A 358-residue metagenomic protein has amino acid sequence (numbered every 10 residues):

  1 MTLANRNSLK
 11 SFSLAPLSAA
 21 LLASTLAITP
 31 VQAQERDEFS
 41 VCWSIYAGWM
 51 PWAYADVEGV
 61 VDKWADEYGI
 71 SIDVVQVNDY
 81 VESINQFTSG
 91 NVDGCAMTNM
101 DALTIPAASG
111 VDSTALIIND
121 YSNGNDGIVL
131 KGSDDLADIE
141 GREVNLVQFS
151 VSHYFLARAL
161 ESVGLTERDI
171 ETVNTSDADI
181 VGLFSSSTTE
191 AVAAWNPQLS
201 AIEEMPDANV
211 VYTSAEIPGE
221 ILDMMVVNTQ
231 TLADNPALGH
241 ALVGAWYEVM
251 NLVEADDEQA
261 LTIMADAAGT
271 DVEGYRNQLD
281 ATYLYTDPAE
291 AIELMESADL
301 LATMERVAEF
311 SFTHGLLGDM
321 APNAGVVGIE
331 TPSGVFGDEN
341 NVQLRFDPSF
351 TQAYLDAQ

Functional and structural regions predicted by a protein language model:
T2-S18: Bacterial N-terminal signal peptides that target proteins for export
A15-A27: Bacterial N-terminal signal peptides
I28-A33: Sec/Tat signal peptide C-region and signal peptidase I cleavage site
Q34-N174, L183, E190-N196, N209 (+2 more regions): Short, glycine-/small- and polar/acidic-enriched structural segments that line small-molecule recognition paths
G59-I70, E216, D287-A298: Short, solvent-exposed loop/beta-turn-alpha elements that line the ligand-binding surface or hinge of extracytoplasmic
D101, T172, D179-E273: Pocket-lining segment of extracytoplasmic ligand-binding domains
N235-A321: Secondary-structure end/capping motifs
E309-Q358: Conserved C-terminal helix/tail region of periplasmic/extracytoplasmic solute-binding proteins
